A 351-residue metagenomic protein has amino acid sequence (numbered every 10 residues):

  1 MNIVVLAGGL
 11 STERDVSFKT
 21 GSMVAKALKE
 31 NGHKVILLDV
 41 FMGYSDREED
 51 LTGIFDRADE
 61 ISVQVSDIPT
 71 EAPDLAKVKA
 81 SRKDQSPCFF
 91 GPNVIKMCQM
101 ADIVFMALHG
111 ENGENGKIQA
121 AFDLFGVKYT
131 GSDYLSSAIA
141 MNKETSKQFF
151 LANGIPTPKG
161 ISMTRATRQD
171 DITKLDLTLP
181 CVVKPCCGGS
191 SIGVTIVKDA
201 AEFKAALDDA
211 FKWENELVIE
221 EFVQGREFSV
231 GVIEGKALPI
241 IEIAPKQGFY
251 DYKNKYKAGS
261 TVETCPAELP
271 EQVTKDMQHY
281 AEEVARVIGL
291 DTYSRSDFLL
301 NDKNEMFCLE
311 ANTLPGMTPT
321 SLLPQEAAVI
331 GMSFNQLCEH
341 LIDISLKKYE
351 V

Functional and structural regions predicted by a protein language model:
M1-L135, I139-M141, T145, T164-I172 (+1 more regions): ATP-binding N-terminal substructure of ATP-dependent carboxylate-amine bond-forming enzymes
I3-A7, S11, K19, V94-C98 (+3 more regions): Active-site nucleotide/adenylate-binding loops and adjacent lid/helix of ATP-dependent enzymes
V35, K128-Y129, T157, C181 (+1 more regions): Hydrophobic beta-strand scaffold residues
G110, K246, N312-E326: Glycine-rich phosphate/pyrophosphate-binding beta-alpha loops
T195-H279, L300-F307: Phosphate-binding site of ATP-dependent enzymes
E221, V230-V232, A285-M317, A327: Conserved metal-phosphate-binding beta-hairpin within the catalytic cores of diverse ATP-dependent phosphoryl-transfer
E242-S294, Q325-V351: Active-site "cap" helix and flanking loop/linker of ATP-utilizing ligase/carboxylase catalytic domains
